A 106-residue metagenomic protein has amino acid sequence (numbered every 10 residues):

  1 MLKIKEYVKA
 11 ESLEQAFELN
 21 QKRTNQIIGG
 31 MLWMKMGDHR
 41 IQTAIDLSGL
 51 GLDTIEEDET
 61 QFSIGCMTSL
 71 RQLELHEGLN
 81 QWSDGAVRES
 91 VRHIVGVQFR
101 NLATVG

Functional and structural regions predicted by a protein language model:
M1-G106: C-terminal structural segment of proteins
